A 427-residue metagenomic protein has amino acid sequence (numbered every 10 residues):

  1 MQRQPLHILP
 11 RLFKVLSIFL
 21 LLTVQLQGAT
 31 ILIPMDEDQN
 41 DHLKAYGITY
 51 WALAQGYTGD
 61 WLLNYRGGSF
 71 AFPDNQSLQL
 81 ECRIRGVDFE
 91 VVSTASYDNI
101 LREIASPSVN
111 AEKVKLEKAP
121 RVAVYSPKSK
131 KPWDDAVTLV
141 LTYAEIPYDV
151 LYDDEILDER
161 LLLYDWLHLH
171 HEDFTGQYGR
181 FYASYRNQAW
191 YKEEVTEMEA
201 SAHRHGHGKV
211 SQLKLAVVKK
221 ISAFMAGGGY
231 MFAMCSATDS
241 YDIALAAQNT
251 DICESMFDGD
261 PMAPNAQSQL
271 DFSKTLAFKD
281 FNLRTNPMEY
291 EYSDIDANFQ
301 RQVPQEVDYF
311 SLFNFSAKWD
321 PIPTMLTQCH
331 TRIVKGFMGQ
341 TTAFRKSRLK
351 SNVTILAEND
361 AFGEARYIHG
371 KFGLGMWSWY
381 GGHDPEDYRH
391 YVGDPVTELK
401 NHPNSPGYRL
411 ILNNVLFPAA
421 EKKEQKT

Functional and structural regions predicted by a protein language model:
M1-R11: N-terminal secretory signal peptides that target proteins for export/translocation
L12-Q25: Bacterial N-terminal signal peptides
G28-D135, A144, G382: Hydrophobic targeting/anchoring helices
A29-A71, L349-T427: Extracellular ligand-binding/catalytic regions of CAZymes and related secreted enzymes and adhesion modules
D134-V137, Q177-Y182, M234-S236, I243-A246 (+2 more regions): Short, solvent-exposed loop/turn and secondary-structure capping segments
D135, T142, D239, Q269-V392: Catalytic beta-strand/loop cores that center a nucleophilic Ser/Cys/Thr and support acyl-enzyme chemistry
E145-E159: A short, well-structured beta->alpha microelement
L163-S240, L374, N414: Short alpha-beta junction capping motif
